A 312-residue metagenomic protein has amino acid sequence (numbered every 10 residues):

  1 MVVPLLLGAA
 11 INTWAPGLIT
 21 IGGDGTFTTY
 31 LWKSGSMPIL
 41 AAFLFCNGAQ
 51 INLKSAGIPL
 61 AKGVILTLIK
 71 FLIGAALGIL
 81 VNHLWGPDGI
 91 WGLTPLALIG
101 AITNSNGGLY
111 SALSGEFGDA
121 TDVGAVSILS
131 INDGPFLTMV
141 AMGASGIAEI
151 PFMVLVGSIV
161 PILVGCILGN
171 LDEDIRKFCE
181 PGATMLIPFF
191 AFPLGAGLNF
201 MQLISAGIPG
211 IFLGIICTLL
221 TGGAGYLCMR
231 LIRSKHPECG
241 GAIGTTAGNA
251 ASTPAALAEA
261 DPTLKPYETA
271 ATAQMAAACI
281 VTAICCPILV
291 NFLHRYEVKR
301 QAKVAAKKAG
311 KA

Functional and structural regions predicted by a protein language model:
M1-V3, I58-L72, G92, T121-L129 (+2 more regions): Cytoplasmic-side transmembrane-helix entry/capping segments in multi-pass membrane proteins
V3, L7, L68-L77, A101-G107 (+3 more regions): Membrane-embedded alpha-helical segments of transport systems, primarily multispan ion/solute transporters
L6-G17, T28-K62, I162-D172, P181-A206 (+1 more regions): Hydrophobic transmembrane alpha-helices of secondary-active transporters and Na+-translocating membrane complexes
N12, A76-H83, T138-I147, P193-G207 (+1 more regions): Hydrophobic alpha-helical transmembrane segments in multi-pass integral membrane proteins
T26-A42, D88-T103, A148-L163, I208-L220 (+1 more regions): Structural signature of hydrophobic alpha-helical transmembrane segments
T29-W32, A49-N82, G134, A196-M229 (+1 more regions): Entry/N-cap segments of selected transmembrane alpha helices and their immediately preceding amphipathic helices
A49-A61, W85-T94, T103-A125, I131-N132 (+4 more regions): Juxtamembrane helix-boundary/capping and inter-helix hinge elements in multi-pass membrane proteins
V64-N104, I211-T263, I284-E297: Transmembrane alpha-helices that form the ion-translocation and gating core of multi-pass ion transport proteins
